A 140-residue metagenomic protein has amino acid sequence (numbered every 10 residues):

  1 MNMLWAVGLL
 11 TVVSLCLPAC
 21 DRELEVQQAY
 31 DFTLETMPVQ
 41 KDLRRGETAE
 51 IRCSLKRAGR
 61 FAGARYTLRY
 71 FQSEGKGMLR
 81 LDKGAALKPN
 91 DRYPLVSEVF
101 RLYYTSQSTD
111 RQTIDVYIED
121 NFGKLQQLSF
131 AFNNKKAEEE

Functional and structural regions predicted by a protein language model:
M1-V7: Bacterial N-terminal signal peptides that target proteins for export
V7-V13: Gram-negative bacterial Sec-dependent N-terminal signal peptides
V13-M37: Bacterial Sec-dependent N-terminal signal peptides
Q28-E140: First exposed extracellular module after export/assembly in secreted or surface-exposed proteins
